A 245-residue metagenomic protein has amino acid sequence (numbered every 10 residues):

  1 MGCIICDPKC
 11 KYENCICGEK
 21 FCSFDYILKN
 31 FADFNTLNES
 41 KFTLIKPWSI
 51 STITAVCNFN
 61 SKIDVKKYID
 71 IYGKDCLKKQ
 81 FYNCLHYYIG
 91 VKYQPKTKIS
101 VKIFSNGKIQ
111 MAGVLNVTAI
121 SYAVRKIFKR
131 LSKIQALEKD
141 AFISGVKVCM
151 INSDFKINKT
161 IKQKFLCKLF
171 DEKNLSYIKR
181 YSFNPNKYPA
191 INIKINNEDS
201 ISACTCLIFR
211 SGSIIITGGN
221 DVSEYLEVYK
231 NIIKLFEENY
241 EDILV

Functional and structural regions predicted by a protein language model:
M1-I215, G219-V245: Intrinsically disordered, low-complexity polar/charged tails and linkers
